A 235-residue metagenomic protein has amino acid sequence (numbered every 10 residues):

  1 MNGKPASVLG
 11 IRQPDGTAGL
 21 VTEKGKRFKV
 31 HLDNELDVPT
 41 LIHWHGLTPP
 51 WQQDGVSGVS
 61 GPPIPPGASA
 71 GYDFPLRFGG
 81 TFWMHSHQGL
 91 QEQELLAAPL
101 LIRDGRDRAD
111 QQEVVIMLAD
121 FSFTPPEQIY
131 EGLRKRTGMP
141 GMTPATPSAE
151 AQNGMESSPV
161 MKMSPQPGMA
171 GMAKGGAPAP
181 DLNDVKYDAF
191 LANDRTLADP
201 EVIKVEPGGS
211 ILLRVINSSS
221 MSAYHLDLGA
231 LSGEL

Functional and structural regions predicted by a protein language model:
M1, R103, M117-F121, R195 (+1 more regions): Structured loops at beta-to-helix junctions and adjacent beta-edge loops in soluble globular domains
M1-A109, A189, M221-L235: Histidine- and aromatic-enriched segments that form or immediately flank copper-ligand environments
R27, I129-E131, L212: Residues that mark the start of a beta-strand
V30-N34, V114, L213, N217: A broad, structural surface signal
Q53-G58, P62-P65, G168-L235: Histidine- and aromatic-rich segments of cupredoxin/plastocyanin-like copper-binding domains
D104-L118, P125-E127: Low-complexity, Pro/Ser/Thr- and charge-rich linker/hinge segments at domain boundaries
L118-E206: Mobile cap/lid helix-loop segments that border enzyme active or cofactor-binding sites and regulate substrate access
